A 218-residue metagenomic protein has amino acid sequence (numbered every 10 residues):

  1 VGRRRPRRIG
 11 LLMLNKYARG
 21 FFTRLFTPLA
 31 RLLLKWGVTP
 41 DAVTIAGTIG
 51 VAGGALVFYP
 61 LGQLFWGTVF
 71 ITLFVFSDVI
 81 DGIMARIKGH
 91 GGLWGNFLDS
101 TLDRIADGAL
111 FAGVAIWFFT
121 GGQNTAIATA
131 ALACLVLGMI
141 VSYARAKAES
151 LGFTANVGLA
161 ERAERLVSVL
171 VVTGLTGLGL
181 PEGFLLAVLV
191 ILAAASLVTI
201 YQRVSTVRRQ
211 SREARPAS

Functional and structural regions predicted by a protein language model:
R3-V75, A109-S218: Hydrophobic alpha-helical transmembrane segments
F74-S77, G95: Hydrophobic "anchor" residues on beta-strands that sit immediately upstream of conserved functional sites
D78, D99, G138: Conserved G/P- and acidic residue-centered "switch" motifs that form tight phosphate/ATP-binding loops in soluble
G82-T125, T129: Basic, amphipathic juxtamembrane/active-site segments that coordinate anionic phosphate or diphosphate groups
